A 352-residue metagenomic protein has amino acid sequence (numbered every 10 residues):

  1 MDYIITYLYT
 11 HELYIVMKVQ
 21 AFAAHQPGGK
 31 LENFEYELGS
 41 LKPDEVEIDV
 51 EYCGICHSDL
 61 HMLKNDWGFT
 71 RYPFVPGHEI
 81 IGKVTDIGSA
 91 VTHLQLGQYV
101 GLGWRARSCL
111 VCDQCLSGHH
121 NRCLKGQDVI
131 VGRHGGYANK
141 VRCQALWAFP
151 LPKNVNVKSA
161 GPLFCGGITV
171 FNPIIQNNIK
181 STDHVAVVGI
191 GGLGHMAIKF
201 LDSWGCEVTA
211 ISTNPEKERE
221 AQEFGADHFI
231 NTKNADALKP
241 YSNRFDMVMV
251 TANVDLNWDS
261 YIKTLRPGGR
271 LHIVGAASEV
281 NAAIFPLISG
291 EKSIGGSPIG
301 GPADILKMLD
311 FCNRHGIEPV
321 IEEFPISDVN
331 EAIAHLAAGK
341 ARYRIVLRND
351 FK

Functional and structural regions predicted by a protein language model:
H11, V16-V19, T213, D259 (+1 more regions): C-terminal hydrophobic helical "lid"/dimerization subdomain of Rossmann-like NAD(P)H-dependent oxidoreductases
E35, S108-V188: NAD(P)H dinucleotide-binding glycine-rich loop of Rossmann-like/cofactor-binding domains, especially the beta1-alpha1
E37-C53, D66-D113, P152-V155: Glycine-rich beta-strand-centered segment in the early N-terminal region that forms part of a ligand/cofactor-binding
H184-I190, D202-S260: Adenosine-nucleotide cofactor-binding segment
G194-H195: N-terminal Rossmann-fold NAD(P) dinucleotide-binding loop
L265-R266: Helix-to-beta-strand junctions that scaffold the AdoMet/dcAdoMet cofactor pocket in Class I SAM-dependent enzymes
G269: Glycine-centered, small-residue-biased loops immediately flanking beta-strands in adenine/cofactor-binding cores
A276-G290, A303-K307: Rossmann-fold NAD(P)-binding glycine/threonine-rich loop
